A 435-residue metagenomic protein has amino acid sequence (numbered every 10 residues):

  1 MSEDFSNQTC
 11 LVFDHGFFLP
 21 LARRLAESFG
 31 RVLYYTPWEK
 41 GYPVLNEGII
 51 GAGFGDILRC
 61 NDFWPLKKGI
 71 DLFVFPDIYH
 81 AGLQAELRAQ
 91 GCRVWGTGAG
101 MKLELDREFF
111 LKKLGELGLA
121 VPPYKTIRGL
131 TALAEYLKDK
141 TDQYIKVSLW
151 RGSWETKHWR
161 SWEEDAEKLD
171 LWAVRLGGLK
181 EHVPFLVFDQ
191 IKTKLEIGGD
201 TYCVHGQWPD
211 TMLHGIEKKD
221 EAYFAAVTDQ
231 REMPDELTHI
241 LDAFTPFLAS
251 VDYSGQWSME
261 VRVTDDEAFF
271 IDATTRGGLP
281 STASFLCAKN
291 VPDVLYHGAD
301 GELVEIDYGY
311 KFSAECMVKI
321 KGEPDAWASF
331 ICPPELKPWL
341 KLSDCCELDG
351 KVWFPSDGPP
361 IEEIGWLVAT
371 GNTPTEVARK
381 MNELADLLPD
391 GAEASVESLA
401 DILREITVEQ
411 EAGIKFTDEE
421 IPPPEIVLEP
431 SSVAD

Functional and structural regions predicted by a protein language model:
M1-A99: ATP-binding N-terminal substructure of ATP-dependent carboxylate-amine bond-forming enzymes
G30-L33, V94, V121-P122, F185 (+1 more regions): Hydrophobic anchor at the start of a short beta-strand that flanks the dinucleotide cofactor-binding loop
C92-G178, H182: A conserved helix-loop-beta module that forms one wall/lid of the active-site cleft in ATP-utilizing catalytic domains
G152-S153, K219-E221, A273-C287, D357-P359: Glycine-rich phosphate/pyrophosphate-binding beta-alpha loops
T156-G277: Internal nucleotide-binding/catalytic subdomain
S254, D266-T282, V291-A314, G322: C-terminal substrate-binding/catalytic lobe of Rossmann-fold NAD(P)-dependent dehydrogenases
Y296-D435: Peripheral (often C-terminal) accessory segments that flank ATP-dependent C-N-forming ligase machineries
